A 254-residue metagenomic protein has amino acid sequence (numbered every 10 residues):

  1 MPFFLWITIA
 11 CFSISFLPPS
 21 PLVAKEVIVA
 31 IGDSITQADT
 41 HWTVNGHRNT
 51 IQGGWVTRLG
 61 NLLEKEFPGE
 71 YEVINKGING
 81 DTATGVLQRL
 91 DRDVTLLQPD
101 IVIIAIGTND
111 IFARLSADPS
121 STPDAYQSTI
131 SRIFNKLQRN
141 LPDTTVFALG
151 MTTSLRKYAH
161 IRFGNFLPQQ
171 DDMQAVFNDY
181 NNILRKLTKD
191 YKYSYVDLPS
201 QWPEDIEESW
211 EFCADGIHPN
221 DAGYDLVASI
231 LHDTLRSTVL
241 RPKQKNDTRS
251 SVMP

Functional and structural regions predicted by a protein language model:
M1-L5: Positively charged n-region of N-terminal signal peptides that target proteins for export
W6-S15: Bacterial N-terminal signal peptides
S20-K76, R89-Q98: Serine-esterase "nucleophile elbow" of acetyl-processing enzymes
K25, R58-G69, G85-D247: Alpha-helical cap/lid subdomain in secreted, periplasmic, or secretory-pathway luminal O-acyl-processing enzymes
Q37-G53, G77-T82, S116-S121, P168 (+1 more regions): Acidic/histidine-rich helix-loop elements that form or flank divalent-metal/phosphate-binding sites at the catalytic
T248-P254: A short, charged, Gly/Pro-tolerant segment at domain boundaries
